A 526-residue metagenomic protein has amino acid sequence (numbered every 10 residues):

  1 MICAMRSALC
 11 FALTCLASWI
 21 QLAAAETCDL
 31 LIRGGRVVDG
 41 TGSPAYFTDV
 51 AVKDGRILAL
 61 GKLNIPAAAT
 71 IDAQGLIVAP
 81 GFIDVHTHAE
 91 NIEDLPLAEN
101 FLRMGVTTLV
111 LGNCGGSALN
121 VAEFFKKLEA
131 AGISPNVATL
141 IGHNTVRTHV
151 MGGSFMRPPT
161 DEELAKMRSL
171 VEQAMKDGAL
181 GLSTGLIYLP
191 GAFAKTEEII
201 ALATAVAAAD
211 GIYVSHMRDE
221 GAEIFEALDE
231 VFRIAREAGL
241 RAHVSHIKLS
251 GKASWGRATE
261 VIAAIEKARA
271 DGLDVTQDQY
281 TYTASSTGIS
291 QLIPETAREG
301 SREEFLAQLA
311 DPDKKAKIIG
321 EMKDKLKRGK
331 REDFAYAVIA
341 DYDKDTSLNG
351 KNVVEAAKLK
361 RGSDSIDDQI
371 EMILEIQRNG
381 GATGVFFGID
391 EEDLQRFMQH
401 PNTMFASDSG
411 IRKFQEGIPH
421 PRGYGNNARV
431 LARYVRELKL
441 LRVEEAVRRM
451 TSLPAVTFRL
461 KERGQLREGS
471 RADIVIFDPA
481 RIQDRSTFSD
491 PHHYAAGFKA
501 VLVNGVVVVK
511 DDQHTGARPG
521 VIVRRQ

Functional and structural regions predicted by a protein language model:
A8-Q21: Bacterial N-terminal signal peptides
A25-L31, V37-G81: Histidine-rich, glycine-flanked metal-binding segment
E26, A73-V78, F82, T87-A89 (+6 more regions): Divalent-metal coordination cores built from histidine and acidic residues
G35, D311, Q395-N402, S407-D408 (+1 more regions): C-terminal cap of metal-dependent C-N hydrolases
G35, V50, G55, G75 (+13 more regions): Divalent metal-coordination and catalytic microenvironments
V37-D49, V354, G381-L394, L438-V447 (+1 more regions): Acidic, glycine-enriched loop/beta-strand segments at the rims of small-molecule binding/catalytic pockets
L140-I141, T145, H149-D161, A165-L189 (+3 more regions): Active-site neighborhoods of metal-dependent hydrolases
Q173-V231: Divalent metal-binding pocket/active-site signature
